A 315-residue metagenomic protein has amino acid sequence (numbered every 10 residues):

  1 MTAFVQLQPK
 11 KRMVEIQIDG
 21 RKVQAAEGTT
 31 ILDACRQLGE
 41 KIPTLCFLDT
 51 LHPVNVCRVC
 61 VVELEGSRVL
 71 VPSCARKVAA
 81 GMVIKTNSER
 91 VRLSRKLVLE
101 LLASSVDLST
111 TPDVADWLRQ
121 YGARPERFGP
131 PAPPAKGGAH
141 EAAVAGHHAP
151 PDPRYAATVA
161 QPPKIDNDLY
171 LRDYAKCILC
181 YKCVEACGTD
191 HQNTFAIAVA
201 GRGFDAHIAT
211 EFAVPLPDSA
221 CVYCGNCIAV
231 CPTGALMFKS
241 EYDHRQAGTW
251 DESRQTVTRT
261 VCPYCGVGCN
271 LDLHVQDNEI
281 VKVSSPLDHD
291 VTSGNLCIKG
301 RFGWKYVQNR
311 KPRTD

Functional and structural regions predicted by a protein language model:
T2-E15: Terminal leader/tail segments of proteins
A3-F4, R58, S67-A220, I228-A229 (+3 more regions): Fe-S ferredoxin-like electron-transfer domains and their immediately adjacent linker/connector regions across
Q17, E63, H274-V275: A general beta-strand register signal
K22-A80, S94: N-terminal cofactor/phosphate-binding cores enriched in small/glycine residues, especially glycine-rich loops such as
R254, T258-L287: Catalytic and ligand-binding motifs that coordinate phosphates/metal ions in nucleic-acid-processing enzymes
H274-D315: Cofactor-/ligand-binding subdomain signature composed of acidic, glycine-rich, tryptophan-containing flexible loops
